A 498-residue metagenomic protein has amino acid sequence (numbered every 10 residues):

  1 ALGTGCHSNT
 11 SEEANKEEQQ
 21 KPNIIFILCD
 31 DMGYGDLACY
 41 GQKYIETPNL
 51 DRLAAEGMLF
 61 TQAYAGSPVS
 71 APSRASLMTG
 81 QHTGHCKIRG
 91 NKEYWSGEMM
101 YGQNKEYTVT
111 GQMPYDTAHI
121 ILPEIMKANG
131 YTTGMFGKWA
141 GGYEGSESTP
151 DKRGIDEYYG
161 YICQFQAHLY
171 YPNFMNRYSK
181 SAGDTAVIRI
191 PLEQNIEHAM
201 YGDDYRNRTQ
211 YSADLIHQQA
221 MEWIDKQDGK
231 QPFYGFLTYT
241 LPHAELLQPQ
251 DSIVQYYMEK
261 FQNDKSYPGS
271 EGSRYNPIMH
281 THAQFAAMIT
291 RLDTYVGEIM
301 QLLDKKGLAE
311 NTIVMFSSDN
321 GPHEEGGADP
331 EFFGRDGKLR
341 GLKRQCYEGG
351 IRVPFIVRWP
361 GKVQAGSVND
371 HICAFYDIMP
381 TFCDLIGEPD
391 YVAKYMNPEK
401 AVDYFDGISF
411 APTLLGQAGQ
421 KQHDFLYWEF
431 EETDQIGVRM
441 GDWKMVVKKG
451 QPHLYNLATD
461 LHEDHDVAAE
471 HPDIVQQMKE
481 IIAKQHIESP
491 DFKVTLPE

Functional and structural regions predicted by a protein language model:
H7, E13-P22, C29, Y34 (+9 more regions): Long, internal low-complexity/basic segments
Q20-I25, E56-T61, A128-G134, R153-D156 (+5 more regions): Loop/turn elements at helix/coil->beta-strand transitions in domains of secreted/extracellular proteins
Q42-A75, G80-H85, T132-G134, R153-I162: Short, structured active-site-proximal loop/turn typified by the sulfatase FGly-forming signature C/S-X-P-X-R
Q42-T47, Y64-V69, W95, V109-I120 (+9 more regions): A short beta-strand-to-alpha-helix junction
G90-Y131, W139-F233, T238-Q248, G272-A286: Formylglycine-dependent
G145-G154, A244-M258, Q301-K362, A374: Histidine-centered active-site microenvironments of extracellular/periplasmic hydrolases and transferases
D156-A167, P322-E348, K362-L457, E488-F492: C-terminal cap/loop subdomain of S1 sulfatases and analogous C-terminal strand-loop tails that border
Y211, L215-Q227, F261-T312, D329 (+1 more regions): A long, amphipathic alpha-helix that forms part of the scaffold/cap immediately adjacent to metal-dependent active
